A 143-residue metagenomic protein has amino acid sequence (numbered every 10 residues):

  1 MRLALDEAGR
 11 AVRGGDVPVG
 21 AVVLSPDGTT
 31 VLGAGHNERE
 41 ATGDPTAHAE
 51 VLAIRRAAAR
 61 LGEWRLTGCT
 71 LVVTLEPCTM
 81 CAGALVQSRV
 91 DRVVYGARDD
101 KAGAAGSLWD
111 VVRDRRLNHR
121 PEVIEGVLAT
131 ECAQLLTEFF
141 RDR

Functional and structural regions predicted by a protein language model:
M1-A11, V31, P77-R143: Zinc-dependent deaminase
A4, A8-A11, A21, G33 (+2 more regions): Small-residue (primarily alanine) positions within well-ordered alpha-helices, especially packing/interaction faces
G15-V19, T67: Short, basic and Ser/Thr-rich N-terminal targeting/leader segments
V19-S25: Short beta-strand scaffold segments in enzyme catalytic cores
L32-R39: Short beta->alpha transition motifs characteristic of CBS
R39, V73, A97: Residues that line or immediately flank small-molecule/substrate-binding pockets and catalytic motifs
A41-L52, R56: A short, polar/charged loop-to-alpha-helix boundary motif
E63-E76: Immediate flanking context of iron-sulfur cluster ligation sites
